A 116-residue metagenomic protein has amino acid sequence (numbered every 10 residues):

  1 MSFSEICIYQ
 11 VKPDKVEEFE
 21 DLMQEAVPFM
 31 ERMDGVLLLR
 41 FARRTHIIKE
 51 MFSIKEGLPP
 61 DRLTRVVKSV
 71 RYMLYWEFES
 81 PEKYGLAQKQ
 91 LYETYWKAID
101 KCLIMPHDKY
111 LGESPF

Functional and structural regions predicted by a protein language model:
M1-F3, R65-S69: Short, flexible turn/loop "capping" segments at secondary-structure junctions
S4-Y9, M73-Y75: Active-site-flanking beta-strand signature of metal-NTP-handling nucleotidyl enzymes and homologous cyclase-like
E17-D21, Y72, E79-Q90: Short amphipathic alpha-helices within nucleic acid-binding modules
E25, Q90-T94: Short, solvent-exposed amphipathic helices
A26-M30: Short alpha-helical functional segments enriched in proximate histidine and acidic residues
R32-G35: Glycine-centered tight turns that cap/initiate beta-strands
L37-V67, E93-F116: Glycine-rich beta-strand-turn "strand-cap" elements at beta-sheet edges
